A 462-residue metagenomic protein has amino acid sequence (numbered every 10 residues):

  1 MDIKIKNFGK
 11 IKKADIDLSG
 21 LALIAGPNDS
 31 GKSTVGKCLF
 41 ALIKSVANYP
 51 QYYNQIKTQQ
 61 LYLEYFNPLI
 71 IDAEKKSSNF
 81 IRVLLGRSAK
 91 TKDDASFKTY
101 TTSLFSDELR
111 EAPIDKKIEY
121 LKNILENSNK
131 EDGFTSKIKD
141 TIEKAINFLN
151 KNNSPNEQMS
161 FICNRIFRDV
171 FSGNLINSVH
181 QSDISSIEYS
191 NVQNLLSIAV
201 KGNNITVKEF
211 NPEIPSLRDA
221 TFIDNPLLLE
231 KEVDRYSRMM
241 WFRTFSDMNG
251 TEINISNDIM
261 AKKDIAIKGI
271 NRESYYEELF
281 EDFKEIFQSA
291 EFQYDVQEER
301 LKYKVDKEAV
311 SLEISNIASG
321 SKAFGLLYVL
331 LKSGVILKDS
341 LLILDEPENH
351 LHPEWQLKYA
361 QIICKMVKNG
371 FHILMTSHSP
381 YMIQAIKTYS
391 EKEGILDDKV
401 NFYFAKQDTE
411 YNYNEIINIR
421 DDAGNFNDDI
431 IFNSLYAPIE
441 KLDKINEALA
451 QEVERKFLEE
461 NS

Functional and structural regions predicted by a protein language model:
M1-Y53, R300-L458: Switch/communication elements of ASCE P-loop NTPase nucleotide-binding domains
K4, S45-D339, I417-S462: Phosphate-coordinating catalytic segments in nucleotide- and nucleic-acid-processing enzymes
